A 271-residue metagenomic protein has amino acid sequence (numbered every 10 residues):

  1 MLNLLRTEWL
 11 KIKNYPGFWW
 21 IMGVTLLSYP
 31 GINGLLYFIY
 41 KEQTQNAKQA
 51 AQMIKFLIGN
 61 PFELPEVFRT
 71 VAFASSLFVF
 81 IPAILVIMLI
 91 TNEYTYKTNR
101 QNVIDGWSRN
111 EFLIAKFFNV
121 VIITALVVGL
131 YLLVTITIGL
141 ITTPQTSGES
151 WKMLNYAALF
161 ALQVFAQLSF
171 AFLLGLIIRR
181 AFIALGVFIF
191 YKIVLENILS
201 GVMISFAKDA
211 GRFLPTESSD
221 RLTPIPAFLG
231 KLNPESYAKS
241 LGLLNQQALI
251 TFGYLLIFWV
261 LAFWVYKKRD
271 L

Functional and structural regions predicted by a protein language model:
M1-L26: Aromatic- and glycine-rich beta-strand/loop motifs that create alpha-glucan
P16-W19, N110, F182-I183: Residues that define the loop-to-transmembrane-helix transition and helix capping in multi-pass membrane transporters
F18, V24-I84, L113-R179, I193 (+3 more regions): Secretory targeting signals
M22, R100, L113, L185-G186: Hydrophobic/aromatic positions within or immediately flanking transmembrane alpha-helices of multi-pass small-molecule
I84-D105, R109-N110, F117: Transmembrane helix boundary and interhelical loop/hinge segments in multi-pass membrane proteins
L249-L271: Junction motif at the cytosolic side of a transmembrane helix
